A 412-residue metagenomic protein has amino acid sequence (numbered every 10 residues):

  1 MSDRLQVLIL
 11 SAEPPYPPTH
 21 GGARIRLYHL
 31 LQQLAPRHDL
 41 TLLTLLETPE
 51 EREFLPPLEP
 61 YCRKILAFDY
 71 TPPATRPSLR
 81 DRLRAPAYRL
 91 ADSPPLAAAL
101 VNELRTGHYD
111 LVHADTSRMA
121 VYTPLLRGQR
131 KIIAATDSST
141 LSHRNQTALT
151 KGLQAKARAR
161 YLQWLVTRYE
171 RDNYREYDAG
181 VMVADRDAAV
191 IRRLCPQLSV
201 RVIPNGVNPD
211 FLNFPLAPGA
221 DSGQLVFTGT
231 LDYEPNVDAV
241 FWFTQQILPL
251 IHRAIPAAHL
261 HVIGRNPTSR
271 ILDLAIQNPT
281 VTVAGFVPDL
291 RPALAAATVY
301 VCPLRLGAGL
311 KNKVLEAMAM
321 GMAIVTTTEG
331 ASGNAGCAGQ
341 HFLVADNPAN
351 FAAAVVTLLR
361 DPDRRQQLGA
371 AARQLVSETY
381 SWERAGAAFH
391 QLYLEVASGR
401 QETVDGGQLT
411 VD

Functional and structural regions predicted by a protein language model:
M1-L66: N-terminal subdomain of nucleotide-sugar transferases
A12, P72-P86, I132-R171, T230: Acceptor-binding helix/loop patch of EC 2.4 sugar-transfer enzymes, predominantly nucleotide-sugar-dependent
R26, R193, V202-A296: Conserved catalytic-core segment of nucleotide-activated headgroup transferases in glycan assembly
A67, I132-I133, A159-F214: Donor nucleotide-sugar binding/catalytic pocket of nucleotide-sugar-dependent glycosyltransferases
D178, T280, A295-G309, M320-M322: Acidic donor-binding loop of glycosyltransferase active sites
K313-E316, A323-T327: Short hydrophobic beta-strand element within catalytic cores of glycosyltransferases and related nucleotide-activated
F342-A349, T357-D363: Conserved acidic donor-binding segment of nucleotide-sugar-dependent glycosyltransferases
R364-T379, A385-Q391: A short, well-ordered alpha-helix in the C-terminal region of glycosyltransferases
